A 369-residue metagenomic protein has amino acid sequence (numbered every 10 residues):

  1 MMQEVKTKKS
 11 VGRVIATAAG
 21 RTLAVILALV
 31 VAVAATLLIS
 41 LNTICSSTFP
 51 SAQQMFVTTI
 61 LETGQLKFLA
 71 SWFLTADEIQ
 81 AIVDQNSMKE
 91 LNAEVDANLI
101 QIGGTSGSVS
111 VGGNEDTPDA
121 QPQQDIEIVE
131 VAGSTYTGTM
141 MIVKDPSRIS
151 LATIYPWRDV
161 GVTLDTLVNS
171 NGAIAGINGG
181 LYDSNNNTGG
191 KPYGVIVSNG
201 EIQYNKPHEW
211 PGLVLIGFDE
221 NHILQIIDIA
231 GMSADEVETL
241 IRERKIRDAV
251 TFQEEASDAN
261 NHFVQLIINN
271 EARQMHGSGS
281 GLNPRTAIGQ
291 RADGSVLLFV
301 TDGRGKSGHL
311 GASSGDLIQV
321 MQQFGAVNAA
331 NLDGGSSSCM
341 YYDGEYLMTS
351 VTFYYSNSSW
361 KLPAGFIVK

Functional and structural regions predicted by a protein language model:
M2-V5, G20, L164-D165, S314-V327: Short, hydrophobic/aliphatic alpha-helical segments
Q3-W210, V214-I226: Zymogen propeptides
P122-Q123, T135, W210, N260 (+2 more regions): Residues that act as N-cap/strand-start positions at coil-to-secondary-structure junctions
G138-I142, L215, Q265, A287 (+1 more regions): Conserved hydrophobic/aromatic beta-strand scaffold that supports enzyme active sites
K144-S147, G217-I223, I268-N269, Q290-G294 (+1 more regions): Short acidic-glycine loop/turn motifs at beta-strand connectors
Y155-V160, G231-A234, T301-G305: Short, solvent-exposed aromatic-acidic interface loops
D183-S278: Active-site-adjacent helix-turn-beta-strand microarchitecture at beta-sheet edges that either contains or buttresses
N187-H208, A272-N328, L332, S337-K369: Conserved, well-ordered active-site substructure
